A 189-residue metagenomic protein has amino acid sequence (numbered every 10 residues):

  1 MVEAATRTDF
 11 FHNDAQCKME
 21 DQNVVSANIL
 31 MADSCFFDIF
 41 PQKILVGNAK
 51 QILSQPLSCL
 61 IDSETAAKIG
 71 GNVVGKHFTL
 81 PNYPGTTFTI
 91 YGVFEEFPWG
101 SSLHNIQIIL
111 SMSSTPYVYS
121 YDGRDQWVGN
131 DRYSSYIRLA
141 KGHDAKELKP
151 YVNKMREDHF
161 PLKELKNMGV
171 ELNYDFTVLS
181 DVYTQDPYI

Functional and structural regions predicted by a protein language model:
M1-L45, H159: Short amphipathic beta-strand/extended segments in non-transmembrane regions
Q16-E20, P56-D62: Short secondary-structure transition/capping segments
L30-V46, S58-I189: Mid-to-C-terminal secondary-structure elements that act as membrane-proximal/extracytoplasmic interface segments
K50-S54: Glycine-rich loop motifs involved in handling phospho/adenylate chemistry
